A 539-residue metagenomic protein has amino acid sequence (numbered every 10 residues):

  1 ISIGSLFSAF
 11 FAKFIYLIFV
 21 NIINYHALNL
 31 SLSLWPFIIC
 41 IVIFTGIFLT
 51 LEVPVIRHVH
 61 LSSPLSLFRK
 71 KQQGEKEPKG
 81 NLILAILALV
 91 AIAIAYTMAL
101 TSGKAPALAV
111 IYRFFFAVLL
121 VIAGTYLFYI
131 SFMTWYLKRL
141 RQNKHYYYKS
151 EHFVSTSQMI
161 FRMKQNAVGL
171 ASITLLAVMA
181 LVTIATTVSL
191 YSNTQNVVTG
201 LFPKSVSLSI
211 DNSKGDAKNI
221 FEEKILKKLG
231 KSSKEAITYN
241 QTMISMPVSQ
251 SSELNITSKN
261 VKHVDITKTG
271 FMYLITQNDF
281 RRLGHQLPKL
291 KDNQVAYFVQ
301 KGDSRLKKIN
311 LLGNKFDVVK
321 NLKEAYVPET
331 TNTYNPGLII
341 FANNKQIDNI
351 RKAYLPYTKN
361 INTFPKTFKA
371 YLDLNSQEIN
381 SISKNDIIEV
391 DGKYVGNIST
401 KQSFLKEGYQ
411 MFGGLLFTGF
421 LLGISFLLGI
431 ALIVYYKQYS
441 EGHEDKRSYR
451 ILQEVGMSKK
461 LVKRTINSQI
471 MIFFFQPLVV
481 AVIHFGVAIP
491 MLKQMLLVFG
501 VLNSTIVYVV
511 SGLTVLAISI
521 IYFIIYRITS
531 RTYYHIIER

Functional and structural regions predicted by a protein language model:
S2-N24, P36-L61, A93-S102, Y439-S440 (+2 more regions): Small-residue-rich transmembrane alpha-helices
S5-A27, A85-R113, G396-M411: Long, highly hydrophobic alpha-helical transmembrane signal-anchor segments
I38, Y148, H152-T156, I160 (+5 more regions): Alpha-helical membrane-protein architecture signal
I39-I47, E75-L190, T194-Q195, F475 (+3 more regions): Alpha-helical transmembrane segments, especially those used as permease/efflux helices and single-pass anchors
L61-E75, H443-E444, Y534-R539: Short cytosolic juxtamembrane segments of multi-pass membrane proteins
V198, P203-D211, G215-L428: Basic-flanked hydrophobic alpha-helices used for secretion and membrane insertion
F426-S448: A hydrophobic alpha-helix feature that marks transmembrane segments and, especially, their cytosolic C-terminal ends
